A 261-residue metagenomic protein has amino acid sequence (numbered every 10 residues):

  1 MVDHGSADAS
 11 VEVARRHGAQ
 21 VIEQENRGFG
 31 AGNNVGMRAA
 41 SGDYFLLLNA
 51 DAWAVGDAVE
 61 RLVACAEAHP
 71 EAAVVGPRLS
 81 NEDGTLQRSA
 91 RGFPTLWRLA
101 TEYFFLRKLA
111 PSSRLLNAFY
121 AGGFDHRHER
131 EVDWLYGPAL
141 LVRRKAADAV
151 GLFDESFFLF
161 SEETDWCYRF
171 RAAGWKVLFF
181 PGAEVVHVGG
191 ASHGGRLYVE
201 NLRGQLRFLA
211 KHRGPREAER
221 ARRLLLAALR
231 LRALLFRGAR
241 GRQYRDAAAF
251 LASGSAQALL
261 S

Functional and structural regions predicted by a protein language model:
D3-V11: A conserved acidic beta->alpha catalytic loop
E23-A40, R61: Glycine-rich, basic loop-to-helix element that forms the pyrophosphate-binding segment of sugar-nucleotide handling
F45: Short aromatic/hydrophobic "clamp" motif used to bind/position activated sugar donors
V55-S89: Conserved donor NDP-sugar-binding/catalytic core segment of glycosyltransferases
P94-V132: Short, flexible, basic/aromatic active-site loop/helix in glycosyltransferases
D125-E184: A short, conserved alpha-helix in the catalytic core of glycosyltransferases
W175, F179-G182, V186-R207: Nucleotide-sugar-dependent glycosyltransferase catalytic core
R196-L206, A210, P215-S261: Non-catalytic, C-terminal membrane-associated alpha-helical segments of glycosyltransferases
